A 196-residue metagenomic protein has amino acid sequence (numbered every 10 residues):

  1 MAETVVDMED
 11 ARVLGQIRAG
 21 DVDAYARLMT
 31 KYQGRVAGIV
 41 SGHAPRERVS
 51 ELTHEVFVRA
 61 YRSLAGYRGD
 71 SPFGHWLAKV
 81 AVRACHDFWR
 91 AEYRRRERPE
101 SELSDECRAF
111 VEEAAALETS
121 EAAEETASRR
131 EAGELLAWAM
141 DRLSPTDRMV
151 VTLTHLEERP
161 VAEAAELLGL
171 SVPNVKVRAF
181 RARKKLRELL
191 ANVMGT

Functional and structural regions predicted by a protein language model:
M1-T4, R18-R27, A37-E55, M194-T196: Short, charged helix-capping/linker segments at alpha-helix termini
E3, W89-A115, A127: Short, basic/polar amphipathic helix motif occurring as a linker/hinge flanking DNA-binding modules in transcription
R12-Q16, L135-L143: Short amphipathic alpha-helical boundary/capping segments
K31-G34, S41-H43, T152-R159: Short helix-capping/turn signature of helix-turn-helix
Q33, A37, F57, S144 (+2 more regions): C-terminal flanking helix
E51-V58, S71-R83: Structural recognition of an alpha-helix C-terminal capping motif at a helix-to-coil junction
R62-G69, V82-S101, R129: Arg/Lys-rich amphipathic alpha helix in sigma70-family domain 2
V82, H86, L135-A139, D147 (+2 more regions): DNA-recognition helix of helix-turn-helix
